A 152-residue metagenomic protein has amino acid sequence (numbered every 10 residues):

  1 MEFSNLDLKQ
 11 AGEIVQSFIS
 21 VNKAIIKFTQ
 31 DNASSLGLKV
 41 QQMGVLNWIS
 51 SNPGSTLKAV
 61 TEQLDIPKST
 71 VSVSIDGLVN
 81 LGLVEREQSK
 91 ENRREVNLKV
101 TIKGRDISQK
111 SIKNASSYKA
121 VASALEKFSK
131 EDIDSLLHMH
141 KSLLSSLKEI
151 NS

Functional and structural regions predicted by a protein language model:
M1-L36, K127: N-terminal leader segment of winged-helix/HTH proteins
M1-L6, K130-S152: C-terminal regulatory/oligomerization modules of transcriptional regulators
G12, Q16-I19, K23, K27 (+7 more regions): Generic detection of well-ordered alpha-helical segments
I19, N47-S51, I112: Short, locally clustered residues in the helix-turn-helix/winged-helix DNA-binding domain
I25, T29, G82, S108-S111 (+3 more regions): Hydrophobic recognition helices of helix-based DNA-binding modules
K27-P67: N-terminal helix-turn-helix DNA-binding core of bacterial DNA-binding proteins
G77-S135: Charged, amphipathic alpha-helical coiled-coil/dimerization segments
